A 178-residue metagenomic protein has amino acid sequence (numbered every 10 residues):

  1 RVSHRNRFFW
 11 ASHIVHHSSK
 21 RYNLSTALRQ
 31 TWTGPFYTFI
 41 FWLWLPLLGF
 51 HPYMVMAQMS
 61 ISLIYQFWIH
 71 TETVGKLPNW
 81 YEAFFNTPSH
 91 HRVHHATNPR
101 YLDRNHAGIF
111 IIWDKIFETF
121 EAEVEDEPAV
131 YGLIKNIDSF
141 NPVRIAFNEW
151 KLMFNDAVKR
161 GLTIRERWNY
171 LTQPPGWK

Functional and structural regions predicted by a protein language model:
R1-V130: Membrane-embedded catalytic scaffold of the fatty acid hydroxylase/desaturase
E127-K178: Cytosolic-facing loops and C-terminal tails of multi-pass membrane proteins
